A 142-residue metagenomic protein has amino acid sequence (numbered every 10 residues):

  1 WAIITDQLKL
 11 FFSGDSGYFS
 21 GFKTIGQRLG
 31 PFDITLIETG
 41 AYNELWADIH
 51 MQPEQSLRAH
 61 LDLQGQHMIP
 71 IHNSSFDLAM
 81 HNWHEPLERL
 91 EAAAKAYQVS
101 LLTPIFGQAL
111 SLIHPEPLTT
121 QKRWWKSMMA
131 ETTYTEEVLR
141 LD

Functional and structural regions predicted by a protein language model:
W1-G30, F106-D142: Core dinuclear metal-dependent hydrolase active-site scaffold
K9, G17-I105: Cap/insert and terminal regions of metallo-dependent hydrolase folds
